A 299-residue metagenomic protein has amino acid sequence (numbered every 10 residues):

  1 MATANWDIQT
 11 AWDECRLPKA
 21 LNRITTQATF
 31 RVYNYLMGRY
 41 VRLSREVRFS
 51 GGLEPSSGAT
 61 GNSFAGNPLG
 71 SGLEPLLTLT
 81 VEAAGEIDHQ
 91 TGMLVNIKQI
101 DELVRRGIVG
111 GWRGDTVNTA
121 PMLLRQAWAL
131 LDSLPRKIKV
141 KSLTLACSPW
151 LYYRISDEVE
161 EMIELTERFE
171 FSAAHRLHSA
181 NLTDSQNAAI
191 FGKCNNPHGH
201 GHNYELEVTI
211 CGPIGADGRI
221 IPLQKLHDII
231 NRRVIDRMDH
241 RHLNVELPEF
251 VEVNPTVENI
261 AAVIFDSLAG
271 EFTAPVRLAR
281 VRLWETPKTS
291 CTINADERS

Functional and structural regions predicted by a protein language model:
A2, L17: Short polybasic linear motifs
N5-D7: Intrinsic-disorder-associated, low-complexity terminal segments enriched in Asp/Asn/His/Tyr and depleted of Lys/Arg
W12-C15, L21-S299: Charge-rich, low-complexity N-terminal segments
